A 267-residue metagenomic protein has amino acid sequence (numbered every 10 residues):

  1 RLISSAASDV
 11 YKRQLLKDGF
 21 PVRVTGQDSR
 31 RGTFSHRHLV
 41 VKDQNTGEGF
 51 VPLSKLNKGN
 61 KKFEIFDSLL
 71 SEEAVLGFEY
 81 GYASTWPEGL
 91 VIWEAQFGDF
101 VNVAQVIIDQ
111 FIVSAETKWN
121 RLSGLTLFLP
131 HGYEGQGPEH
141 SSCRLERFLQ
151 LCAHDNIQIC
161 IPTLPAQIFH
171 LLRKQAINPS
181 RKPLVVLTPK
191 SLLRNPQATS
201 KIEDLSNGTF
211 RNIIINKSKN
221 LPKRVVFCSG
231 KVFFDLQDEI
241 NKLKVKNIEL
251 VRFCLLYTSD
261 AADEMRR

Functional and structural regions predicted by a protein language model:
R1, S5-E88, A95-E116, D204-I215 (+1 more regions): Non-catalytic terminal/interface segments that mediate subunit docking, oligomerization, and allosteric communication
L2-A7, Y11, Y257-R267: Single conserved hydrophobic/aromatic residue that forms the stacking wall/gate of nucleotide- or nucleobase-binding
V24-G26, I65-D67, V91-W93, L127-L129 (+2 more regions): General beta-strand structural signal in soluble alpha/beta enzymes
F34-R37, V101-V106, Q136-H140, F169-R173 (+3 more regions): A short acidic (Asp/Glu
W93-F100, H131-G135, I159-P162, Q167 (+1 more regions): Conserved short loop/turn motifs at secondary-structure junctions
N102-A104, Q110-Y133, Q150: Catalytic or ion-translocation cores adjacent to nucleophile or general acid/base/metal-coordination motifs in diverse
R121, E134-V232: Active-site phosphate/pyrophosphate-binding segments
N247-S259: Core nucleotide-handling region used for phosphoryl-transfer chemistry
